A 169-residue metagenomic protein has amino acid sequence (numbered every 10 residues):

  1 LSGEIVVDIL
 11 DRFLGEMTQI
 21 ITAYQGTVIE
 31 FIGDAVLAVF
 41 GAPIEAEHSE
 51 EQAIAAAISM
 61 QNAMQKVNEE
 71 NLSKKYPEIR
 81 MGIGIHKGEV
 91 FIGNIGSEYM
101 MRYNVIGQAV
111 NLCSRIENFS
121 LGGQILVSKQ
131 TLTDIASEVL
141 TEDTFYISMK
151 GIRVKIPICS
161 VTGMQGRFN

Functional and structural regions predicted by a protein language model:
L1-A55: Catalytic NTP-binding/metal-coordinating core of nucleotidyl cyclase/transferase enzymes
V6, F13, I32, S49 (+4 more regions): Helical mechanochemical/support elements of P-loop NTPase systems and associated helical scaffolds
E16, I32-V36, A57-K66, M81 (+2 more regions): Cytosolic nucleotide-binding catalytic cores of signal-transduction proteins
Y24-Q25, I29-I32, A63-G84, Y146-M149 (+1 more regions): Catalytic core regions of nucleotide second-messenger enzymes
L37, A53, H86, N111 (+1 more regions): Key residue(s) within conserved catalytic/signature motifs
V39, P77-G93: A short glycine-enriched loop-to-beta-strand structural element that forms part of the catalytic core of nucleotide
V90-I92, F119-N169: Cytosolic regulatory/linker segments at or just downstream of nucleotide-handling modules in signal-transduction
